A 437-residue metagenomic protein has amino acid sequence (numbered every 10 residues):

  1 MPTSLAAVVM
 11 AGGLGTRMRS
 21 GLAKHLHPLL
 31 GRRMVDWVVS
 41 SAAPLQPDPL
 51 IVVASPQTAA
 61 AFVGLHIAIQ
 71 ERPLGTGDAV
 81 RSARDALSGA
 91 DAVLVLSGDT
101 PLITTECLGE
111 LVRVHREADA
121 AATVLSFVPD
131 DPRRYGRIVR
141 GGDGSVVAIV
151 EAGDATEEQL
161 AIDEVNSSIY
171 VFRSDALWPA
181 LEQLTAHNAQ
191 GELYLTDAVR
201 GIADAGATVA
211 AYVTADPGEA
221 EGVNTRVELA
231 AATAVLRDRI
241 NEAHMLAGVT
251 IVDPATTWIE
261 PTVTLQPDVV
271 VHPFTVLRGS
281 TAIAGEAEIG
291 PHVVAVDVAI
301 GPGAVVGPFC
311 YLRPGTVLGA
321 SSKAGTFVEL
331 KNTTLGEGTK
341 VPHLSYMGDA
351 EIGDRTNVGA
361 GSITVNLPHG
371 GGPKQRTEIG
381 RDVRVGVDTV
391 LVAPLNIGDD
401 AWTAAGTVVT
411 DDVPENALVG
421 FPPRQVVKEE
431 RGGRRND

Functional and structural regions predicted by a protein language model:
M1-M10, P28, R32-E117: Conserved N-terminal catalytic core of the sugar/cofactor nucleotidyltransferase
T3, D163-Q266: Conserved alpha/beta core of the MobA/IspD/sugar-nucleotide pyrophosphorylase nucleotidyltransferase superfamily
L22-P28, I67-Q70, L184-H187: Short glycine-enriched, charge-decorated loop/helix-capping segments at active-site entrances that position
P28, L102, V171, G222-V223 (+1 more regions): Short aromatic/basic micro-patch
I51-S55, S126, V419: Short internal beta-strands
L65, I103-A189, T196, A207 (+1 more regions): Conserved core of the sugar-phosphate nucleotidyltransferase
V252, T257-S322: Acidic, glycine-rich loop-and-beta core segments that form the ion-binding/anion-interacting portion of active sites
V305-D437: Glycine-rich hexapeptide-repeat left-handed beta-helix
